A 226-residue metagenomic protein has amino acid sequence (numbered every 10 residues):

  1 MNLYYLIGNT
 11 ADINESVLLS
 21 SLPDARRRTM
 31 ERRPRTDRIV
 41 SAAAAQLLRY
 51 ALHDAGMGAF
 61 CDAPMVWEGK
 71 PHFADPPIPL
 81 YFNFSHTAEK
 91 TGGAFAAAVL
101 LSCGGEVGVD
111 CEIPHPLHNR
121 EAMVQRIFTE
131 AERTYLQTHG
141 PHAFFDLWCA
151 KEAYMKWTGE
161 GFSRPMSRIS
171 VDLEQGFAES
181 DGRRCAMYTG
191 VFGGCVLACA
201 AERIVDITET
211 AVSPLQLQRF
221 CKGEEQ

Functional and structural regions predicted by a protein language model:
M1-Q226: Core catalytic alpha/beta fold that binds nucleotide/phospho-ligands
